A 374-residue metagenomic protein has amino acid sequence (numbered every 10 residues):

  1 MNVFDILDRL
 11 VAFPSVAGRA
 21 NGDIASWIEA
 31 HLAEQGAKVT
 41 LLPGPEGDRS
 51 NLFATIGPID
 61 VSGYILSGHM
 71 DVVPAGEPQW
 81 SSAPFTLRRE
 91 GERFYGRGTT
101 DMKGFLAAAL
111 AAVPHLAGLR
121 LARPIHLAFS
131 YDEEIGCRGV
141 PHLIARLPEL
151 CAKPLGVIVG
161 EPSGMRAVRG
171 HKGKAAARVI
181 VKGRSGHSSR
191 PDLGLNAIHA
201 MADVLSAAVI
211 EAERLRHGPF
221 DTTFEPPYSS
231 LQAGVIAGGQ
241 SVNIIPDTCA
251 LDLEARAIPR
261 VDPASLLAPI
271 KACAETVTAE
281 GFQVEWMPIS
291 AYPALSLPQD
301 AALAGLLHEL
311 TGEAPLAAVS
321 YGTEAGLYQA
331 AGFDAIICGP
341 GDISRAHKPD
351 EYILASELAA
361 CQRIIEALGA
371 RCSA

Functional and structural regions predicted by a protein language model:
M1-E77, T248-D252, L267-P269, A355-E357: N-terminal helical capping/dimerization or prosegment-like subdomains of hydrolases acting on amide or phosphate bonds
T40, I65, H126-A128, E285: A structural signal for isolated positions on well-ordered beta-strands in alpha/beta enzyme cores
P43-P45, A176-A374: Metal-dependent amide/peptide-bond hydrolase catalytic core, centered on the "pita-bread" metallohydrolase fold
S62-H126: Active-site metal-coordination/substrate-binding segment of hydrolases, especially metallo-dependent peptidases
M70-D71, R93, A128-C137, P162-M165 (+2 more regions): Acidic, glycine-rich active-site loops and adjacent beta-strand->loop/helix elements that engage anionic groups
A75-E90, P154, R169-I180: Acidic-glycine-rich active-site phosphate/pyrophosphate-binding loop
E90-E92, A112-L127, L150-K153, A208-P219 (+3 more regions): Phosphate-handling active-site elements
M102-A176, S373: Acidic/histidine-rich catalytic neighborhood of metal-dependent amide-processing enzymes
